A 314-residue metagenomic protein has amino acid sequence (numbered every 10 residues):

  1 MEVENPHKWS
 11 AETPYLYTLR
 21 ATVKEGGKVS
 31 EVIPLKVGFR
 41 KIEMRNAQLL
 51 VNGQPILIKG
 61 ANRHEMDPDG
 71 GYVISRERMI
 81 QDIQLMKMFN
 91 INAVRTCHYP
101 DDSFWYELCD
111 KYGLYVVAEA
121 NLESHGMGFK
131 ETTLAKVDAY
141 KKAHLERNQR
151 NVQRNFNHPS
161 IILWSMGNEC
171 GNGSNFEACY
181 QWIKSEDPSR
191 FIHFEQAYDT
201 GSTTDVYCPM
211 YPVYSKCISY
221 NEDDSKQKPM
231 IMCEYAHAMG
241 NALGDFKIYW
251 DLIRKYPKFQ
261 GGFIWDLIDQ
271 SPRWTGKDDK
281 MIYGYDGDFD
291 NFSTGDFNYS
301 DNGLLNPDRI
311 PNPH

Functional and structural regions predicted by a protein language model:
M1-V116, E146-N148, I162-L163, C179-S185 (+3 more regions): Secreted/periplasmic carbohydrate-active enzymes, especially glycoside hydrolases
I42-M44, P212, Y235, L267: Hydrophobic pocket-lining residues within nucleotide cofactor-binding pockets
I58-A61, V94-T96, V116-A118, I162-M166 (+4 more regions): Hydrophobic faces of well-ordered beta-strands that scaffold small-molecule active sites in alpha/beta enzyme cores
K59-H64, Y72, A118-R154, Y285-N298: Aromatic- and acidic-residue-enriched carbohydrate-binding clefts of CAZyme catalytic domains
E65, D102-F104, C170-S174, T200-S202 (+3 more regions): Flexible loop/turn segments at secondary-structure boundaries
K111-G113, T132-Q227, K255: Active-site neighborhood of glycoside hydrolase catalytic domains
A120-H125, A197-Y198, Y211-Y214, A236: Short, acidic/turn-prone active-site loops that include or flank metal/cofactor- and phosphate-binding residues
I162-W164, K184, T203, N221-H314: Substrate-binding clefts and catalytic carboxylate motifs of secreted carbohydrate-active enzymes
